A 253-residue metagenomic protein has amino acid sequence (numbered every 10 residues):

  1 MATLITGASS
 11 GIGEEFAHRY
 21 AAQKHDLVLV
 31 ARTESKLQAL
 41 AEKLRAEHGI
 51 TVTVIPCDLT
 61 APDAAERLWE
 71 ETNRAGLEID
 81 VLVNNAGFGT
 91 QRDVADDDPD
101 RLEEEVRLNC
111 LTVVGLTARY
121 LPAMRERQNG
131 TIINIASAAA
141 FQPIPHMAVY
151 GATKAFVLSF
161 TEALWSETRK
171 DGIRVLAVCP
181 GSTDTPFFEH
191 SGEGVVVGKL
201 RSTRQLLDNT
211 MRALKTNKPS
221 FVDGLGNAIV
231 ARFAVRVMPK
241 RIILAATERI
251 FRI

Functional and structural regions predicted by a protein language model:
S9-S10: Conserved glycine-rich cofactor-binding loop
Q23-L40: Conserved glycine-rich Rossmann-like NAD(P)H-binding loop of the short-chain dehydrogenase/reductase
G89-E103, H146: Conserved mid-core segment of classical short-chain dehydrogenase/reductases
T117, T153: Active-site helix of classical SDR
S137: Residue(s) in the substrate-gating loop at a strand-loop-helix junction that position the organic substrate next
Q142, A163-R174: Active-site-adjacent segment of SDR/Rossmann-fold oxidoreductases
A177, V195-A231: C-terminal helical subdomain
